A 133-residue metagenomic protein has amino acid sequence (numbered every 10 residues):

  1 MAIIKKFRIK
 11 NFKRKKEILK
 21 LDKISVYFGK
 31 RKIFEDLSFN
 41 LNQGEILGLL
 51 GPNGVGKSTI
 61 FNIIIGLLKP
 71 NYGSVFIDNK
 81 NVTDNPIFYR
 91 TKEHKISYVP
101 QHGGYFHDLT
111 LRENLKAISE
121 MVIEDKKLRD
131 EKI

Functional and structural regions predicted by a protein language model:
L19-L21, F34-D36: Conserved structural motif at the start of ABC-family nucleotide-binding domains
L50-P52: The feature captures the beta-strand-to-loop junction immediately N-terminal to the Walker
S58-T59: Conserved Walker
I65: Helix-to-loop junction immediately C-terminal to a conserved catalytic motif
S74-F76, K80: ATP-binding/catalytic-site motifs of ATP-hydrolyzing domains
N81-S97, H102: ABC ATPase NBD coupling module
H102, D108-M121: Q-loop/switch helix immediately C-terminal to the Walker
